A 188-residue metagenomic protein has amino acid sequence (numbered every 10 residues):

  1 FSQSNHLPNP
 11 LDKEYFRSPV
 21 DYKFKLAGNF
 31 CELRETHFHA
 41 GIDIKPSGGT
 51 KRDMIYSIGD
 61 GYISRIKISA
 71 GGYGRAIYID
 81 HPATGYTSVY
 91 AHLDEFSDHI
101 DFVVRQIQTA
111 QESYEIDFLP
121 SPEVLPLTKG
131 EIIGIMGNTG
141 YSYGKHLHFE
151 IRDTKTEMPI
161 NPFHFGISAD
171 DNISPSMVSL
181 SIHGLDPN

Functional and structural regions predicted by a protein language model:
S2-A76, D80, T84-T87, F96 (+5 more regions): Surface-exposed, glycine-biased beta-strand/turn segments
H81, I151-D153: Residue-level signal for short segments within beta-strands and strand-turn junctions of well-structured beta-sheet
Y90: Conserved beta3 VAIK motif of the Hanks protein kinase fold
I100-S121: Intrinsically disordered, low-complexity Ser/Thr- and acidic-rich flexible linkers and loops, especially at boundaries
I132: Glycine-rich acetyl-CoA-binding "A-motif" of GNAT/NAT acetyltransferases
I135: Short glycine-/small-residue motifs
G144-I151: Histidine-centered catalytic micro-motifs
